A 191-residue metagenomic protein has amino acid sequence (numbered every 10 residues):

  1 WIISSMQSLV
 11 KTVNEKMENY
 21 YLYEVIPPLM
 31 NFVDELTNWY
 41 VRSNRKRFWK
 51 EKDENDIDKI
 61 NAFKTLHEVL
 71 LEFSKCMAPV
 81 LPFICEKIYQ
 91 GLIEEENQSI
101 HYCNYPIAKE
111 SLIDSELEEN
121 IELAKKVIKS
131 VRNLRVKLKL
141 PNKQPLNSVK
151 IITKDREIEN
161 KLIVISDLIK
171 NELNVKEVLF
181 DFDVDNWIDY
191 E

Functional and structural regions predicted by a protein language model:
W1-E191: Feature 926 captures the class I aminoacyl-tRNA synthetase adenylation module centered on the KMSKS loop
